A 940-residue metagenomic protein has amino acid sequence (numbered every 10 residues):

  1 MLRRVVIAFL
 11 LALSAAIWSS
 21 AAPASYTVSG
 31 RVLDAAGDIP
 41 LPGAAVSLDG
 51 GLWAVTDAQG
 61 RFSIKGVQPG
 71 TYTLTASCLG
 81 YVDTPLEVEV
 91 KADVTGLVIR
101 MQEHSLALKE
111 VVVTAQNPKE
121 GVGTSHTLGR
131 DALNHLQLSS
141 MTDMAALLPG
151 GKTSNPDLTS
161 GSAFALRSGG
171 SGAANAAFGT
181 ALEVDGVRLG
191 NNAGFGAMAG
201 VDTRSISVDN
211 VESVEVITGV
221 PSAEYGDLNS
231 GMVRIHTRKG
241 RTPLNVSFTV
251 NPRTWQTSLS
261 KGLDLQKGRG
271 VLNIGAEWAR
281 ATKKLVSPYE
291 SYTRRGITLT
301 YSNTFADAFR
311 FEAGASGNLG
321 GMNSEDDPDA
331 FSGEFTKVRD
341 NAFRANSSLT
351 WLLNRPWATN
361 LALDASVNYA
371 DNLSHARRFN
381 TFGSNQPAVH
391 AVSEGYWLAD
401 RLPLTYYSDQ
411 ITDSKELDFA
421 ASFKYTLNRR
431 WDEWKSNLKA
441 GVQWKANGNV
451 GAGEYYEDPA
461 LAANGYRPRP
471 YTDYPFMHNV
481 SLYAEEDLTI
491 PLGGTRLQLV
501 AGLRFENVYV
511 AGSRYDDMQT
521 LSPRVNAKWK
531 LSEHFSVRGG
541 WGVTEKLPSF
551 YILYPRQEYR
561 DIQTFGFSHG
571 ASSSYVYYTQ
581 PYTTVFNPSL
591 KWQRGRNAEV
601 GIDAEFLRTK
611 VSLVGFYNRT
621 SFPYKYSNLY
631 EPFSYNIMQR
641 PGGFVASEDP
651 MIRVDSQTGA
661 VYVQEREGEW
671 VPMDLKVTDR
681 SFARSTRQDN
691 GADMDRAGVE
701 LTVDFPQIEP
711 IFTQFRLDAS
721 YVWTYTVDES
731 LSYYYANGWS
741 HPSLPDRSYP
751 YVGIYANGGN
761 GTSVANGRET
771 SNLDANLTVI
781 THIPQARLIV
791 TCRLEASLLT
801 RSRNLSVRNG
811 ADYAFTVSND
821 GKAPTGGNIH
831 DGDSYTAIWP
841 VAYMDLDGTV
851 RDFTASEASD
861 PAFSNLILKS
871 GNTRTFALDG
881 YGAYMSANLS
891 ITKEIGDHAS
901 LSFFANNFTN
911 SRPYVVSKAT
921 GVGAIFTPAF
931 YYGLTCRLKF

Functional and structural regions predicted by a protein language model:
R31-A36, A45-S47, S77-Y81, K91-H135: Short, acidic, small-residue-rich periplasmic hinge/interaction motif at the N-terminus of Gram-negative outer-membrane
K65, V187-I217: Short acidic/polar hinge/loop motifs at secondary-structure boundaries that mediate gating or recognition
I99, T203-N245: A beta-strand signature from Gram-negative outer-membrane beta-barrel systems, especially the internal plug domain
T142, A146-R188: Extracytoplasmic beta-strand/coil segments of soluble accessory domains associated with Gram-negative outer-membrane
S247-R280, S287-N368: Transmembrane beta-barrel wall of Gram-negative outer-membrane proteins
T304-G320, V338-R514, K530, G698-E700: Face-selective signature of the C-terminal outer-membrane beta-barrel domain
L492, Q639-V807: Gram-negative outer-membrane beta-barrel transporters
E545, T620-F622, A796-T873, D879-Y884 (+1 more regions): C-terminal beta-signal and adjacent terminal beta-strands/loops of Gram-negative outer-membrane beta-barrel proteins
